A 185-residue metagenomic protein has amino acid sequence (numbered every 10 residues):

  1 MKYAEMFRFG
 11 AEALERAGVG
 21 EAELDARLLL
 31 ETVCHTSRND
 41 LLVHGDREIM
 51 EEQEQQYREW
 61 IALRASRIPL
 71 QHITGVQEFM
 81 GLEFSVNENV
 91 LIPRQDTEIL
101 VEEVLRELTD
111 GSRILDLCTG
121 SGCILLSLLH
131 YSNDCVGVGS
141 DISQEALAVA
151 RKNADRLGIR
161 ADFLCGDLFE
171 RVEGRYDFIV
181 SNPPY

Functional and structural regions predicted by a protein language model:
M1-C34, R38-L42, D46-I49: Non-catalytic accessory regions of SAM-dependent methyltransferases
M6-F9, Q56, D96, V149: Charged catalytic carboxylate motif
F7, A26-R27, Y57-R58, R67-L70 (+2 more regions): A general structural signal for well-ordered alpha-helical segments in protein cores
E12-R16, L63, N153: Amphipathic alpha-helical regulatory segments at dimerization interfaces that relay allosteric signals between sensory
A22-A26, Q53, L164, V172: Short, conserved alpha-helical segments within structured domains
L30-R106: Conserved AdoMet
Q95-Y185: Conserved SAM/SAH cofactor-binding pocket of Class I
